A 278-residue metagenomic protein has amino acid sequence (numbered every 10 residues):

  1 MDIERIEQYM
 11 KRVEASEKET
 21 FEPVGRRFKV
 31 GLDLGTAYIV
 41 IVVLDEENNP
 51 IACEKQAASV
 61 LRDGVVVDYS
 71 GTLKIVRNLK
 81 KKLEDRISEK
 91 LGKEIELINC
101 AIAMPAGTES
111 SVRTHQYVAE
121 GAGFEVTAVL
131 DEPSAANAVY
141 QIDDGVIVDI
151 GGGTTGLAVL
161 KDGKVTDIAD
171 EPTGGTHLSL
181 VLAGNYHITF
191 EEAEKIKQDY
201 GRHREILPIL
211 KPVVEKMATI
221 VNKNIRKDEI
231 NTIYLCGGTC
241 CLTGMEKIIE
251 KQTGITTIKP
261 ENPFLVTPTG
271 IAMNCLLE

Functional and structural regions predicted by a protein language model:
M1-T36, V40-I147, K164-E278: Nucleotide/phosphate-binding catalytic cleft detector across ATP-hydrolyzing and phosphate-transferring enzymes
A37-Y38, G152-T154: Short acidic, Gly/Ser-rich segments with clustered Asp/Glu that frequently serve as metal-coordination loops in enzyme
G156-A158: A structural feature that tracks compact, well-ordered secondary-structure segments with a strong bias toward
K161: A cytosolic small-molecule/anion-sensing beta-strand core signal
